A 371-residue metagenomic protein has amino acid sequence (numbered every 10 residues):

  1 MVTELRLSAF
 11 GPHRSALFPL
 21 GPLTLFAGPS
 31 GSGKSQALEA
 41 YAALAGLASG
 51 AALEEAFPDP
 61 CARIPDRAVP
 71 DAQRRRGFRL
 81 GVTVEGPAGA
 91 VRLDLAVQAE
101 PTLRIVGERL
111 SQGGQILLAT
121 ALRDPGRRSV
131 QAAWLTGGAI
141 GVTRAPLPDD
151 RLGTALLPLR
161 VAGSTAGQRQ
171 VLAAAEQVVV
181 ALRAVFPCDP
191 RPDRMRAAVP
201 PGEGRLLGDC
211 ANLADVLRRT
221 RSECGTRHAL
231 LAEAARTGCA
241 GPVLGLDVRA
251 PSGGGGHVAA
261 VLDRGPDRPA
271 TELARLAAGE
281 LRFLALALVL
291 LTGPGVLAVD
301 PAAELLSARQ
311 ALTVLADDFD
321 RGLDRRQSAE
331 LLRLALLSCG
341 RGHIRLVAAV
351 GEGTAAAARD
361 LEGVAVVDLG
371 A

Functional and structural regions predicted by a protein language model:
M1-G50, G256, D263-A371: Switch/communication elements of ASCE P-loop NTPase nucleotide-binding domains
E4-R6, L17, R79-T83, R92-A96 (+1 more regions): Beta-strand secondary-structure signal
A9, V82-A88, Q112, L262-D267: Short acidic, glycine-rich loop/turn motifs
S15, A88-R92, I116, R268-A270: Short, mixed charged/polar active-site loops that provide acid/base catalysis or chelate metal/phosphate cofactors
L38-E100: Conserved P-loop NTP-binding catalytic core
A45, Q177, L182, L231-C239 (+1 more regions): Hydrophobic, Leu/Ile/Phe/Ala-enriched alpha-helical segments that form helix-helix packing faces
V97-A229, E233: Electropositive, glycine-dotted interaction segments that contact anionic polymers or phosphate-rich ligands
N212-R275: Extended helical coiled-coil dimerization/tether regions that scaffold and oligomerize large DNA-maintenance assemblies
